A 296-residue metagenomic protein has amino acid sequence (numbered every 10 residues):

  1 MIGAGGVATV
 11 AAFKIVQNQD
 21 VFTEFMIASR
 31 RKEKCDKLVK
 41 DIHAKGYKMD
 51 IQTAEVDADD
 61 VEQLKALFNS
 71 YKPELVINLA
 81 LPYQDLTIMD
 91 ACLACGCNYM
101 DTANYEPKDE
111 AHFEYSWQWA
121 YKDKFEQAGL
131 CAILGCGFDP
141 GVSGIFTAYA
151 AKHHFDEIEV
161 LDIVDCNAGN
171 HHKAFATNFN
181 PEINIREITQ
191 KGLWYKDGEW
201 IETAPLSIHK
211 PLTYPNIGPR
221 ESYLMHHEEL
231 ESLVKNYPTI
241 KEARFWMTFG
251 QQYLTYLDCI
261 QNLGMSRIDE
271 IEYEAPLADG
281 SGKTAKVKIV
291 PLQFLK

Functional and structural regions predicted by a protein language model:
M1-G6: Conserved N-terminal Rossmann-fold NAD(P)-binding element of oxidoreductases
A8-A12: N-terminal Rossmann-fold NAD(P) dinucleotide-binding loop
E24-M26: Short beta-strand element of Class I
R30-K34: Helix N-cap at the beta1-alpha1 junction of Rossmann-like dinucleotide-binding domains, i.e., the first residues
K45-D60: Rossmann-fold cofactor-recognition segment
V56-P73, A80, Q84: Conserved Rossmann-fold cofactor-binding substructure of NAD(P)-dependent oxidoreductases
T102-C131: Rossmann-fold NAD(P)-binding glycine/threonine-rich loop
K152-K296: C-terminal catalytic/substrate-binding lobe primarily of soluble NAD(P)-dependent oxidoreductases
